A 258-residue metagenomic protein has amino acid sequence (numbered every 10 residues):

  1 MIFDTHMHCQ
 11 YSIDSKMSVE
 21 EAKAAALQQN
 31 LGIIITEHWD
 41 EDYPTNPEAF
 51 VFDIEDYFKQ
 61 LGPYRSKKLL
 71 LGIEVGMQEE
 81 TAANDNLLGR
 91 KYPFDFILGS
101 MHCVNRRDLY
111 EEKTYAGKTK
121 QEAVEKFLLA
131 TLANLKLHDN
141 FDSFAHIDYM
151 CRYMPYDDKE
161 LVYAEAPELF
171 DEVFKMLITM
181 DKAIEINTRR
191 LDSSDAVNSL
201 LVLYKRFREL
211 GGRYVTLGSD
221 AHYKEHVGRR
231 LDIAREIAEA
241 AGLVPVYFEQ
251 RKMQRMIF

Functional and structural regions predicted by a protein language model:
M1-E79, K91-D95, Y153-A164, G218 (+3 more regions): An N-terminally biased module of ancient metal coordination in phosphate/nucleic-acid-related enzymes
A25, P63, A133, M176 (+2 more regions): Alpha-helical scaffold elements within enzyme catalytic domains, especially in hydrolases
I34-I35, L98, A145, E185 (+1 more regions): Conserved beta-strand positions in the central sheet of alpha/beta enzyme cores
H38-W39, H102, Y149, R189: Flexible loop residues that form catalytic and substrate-binding hotspots at small-molecule/glycan-binding clefts
P47-T179: Extended substrate/RNA-proximal surfaces in nucleic-acid metabolism proteins
N140, F248-F258: A cross-taxonomic marker for long C-terminal extensions/tails that follow the last structured domain
A164-V227: Active-site-adjacent C-terminal substructures of enzyme catalytic domains
